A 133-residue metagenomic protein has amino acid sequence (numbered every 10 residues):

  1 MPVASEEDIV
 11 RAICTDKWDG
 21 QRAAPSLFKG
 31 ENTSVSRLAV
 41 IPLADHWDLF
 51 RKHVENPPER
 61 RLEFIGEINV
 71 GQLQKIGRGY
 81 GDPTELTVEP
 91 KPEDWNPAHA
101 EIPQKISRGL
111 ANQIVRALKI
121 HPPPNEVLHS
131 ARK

Functional and structural regions predicted by a protein language model:
M1-S5, K17-W18, A23-K133: Conserved NAD+-utilizing ADP-ribose enzyme module
I9-I13, K17: Betabetaalpha-Me/HNH-type nuclease active-site subdomain
